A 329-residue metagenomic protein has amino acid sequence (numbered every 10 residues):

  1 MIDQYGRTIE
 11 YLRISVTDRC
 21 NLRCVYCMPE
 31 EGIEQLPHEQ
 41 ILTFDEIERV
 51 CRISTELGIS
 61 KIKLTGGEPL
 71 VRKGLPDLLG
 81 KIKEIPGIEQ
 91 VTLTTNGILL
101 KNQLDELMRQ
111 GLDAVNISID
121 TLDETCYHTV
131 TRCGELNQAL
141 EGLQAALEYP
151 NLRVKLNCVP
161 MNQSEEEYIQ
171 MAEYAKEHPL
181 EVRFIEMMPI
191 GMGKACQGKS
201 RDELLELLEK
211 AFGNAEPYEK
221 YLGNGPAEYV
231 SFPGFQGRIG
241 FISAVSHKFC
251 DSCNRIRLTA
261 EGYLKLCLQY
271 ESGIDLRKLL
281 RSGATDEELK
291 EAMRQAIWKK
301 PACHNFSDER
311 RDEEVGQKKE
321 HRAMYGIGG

Functional and structural regions predicted by a protein language model:
M1-Y11, K176-E177, M187-I190, K194-G329: Auxiliary Fe-S-binding modules of radical SAM enzymes
Y5-F44, L268: Canonical Radical SAM [4Fe-4S] cluster-binding loop centered on the CxxxCxxC motif and its immediate flanking residues
V16, C20, L64, L93 (+1 more regions): Conserved, mostly hydrophobic/aromatic
T17-R19, Q110, P233, T259: A short, compositionally biased micro-patch
L22, E124-T125, K248, I274: Glycine-centered loop/turn positions within well-structured domains that cap or flank conserved ligand/cofactor-binding
R23, C27, T125, V130 (+2 more regions): Residues that scaffold the ATP/ADP-binding catalytic core of kinase and kinase-like folds
G32-P37, D123-V130, G191-A195, D275-L276: A short acidic, helix-capping loop that chelates divalent metal ions and anchors anionic groups
I41-L64, V71-I185: Radical SAM/AdoMet-radical enzyme domain recognition
